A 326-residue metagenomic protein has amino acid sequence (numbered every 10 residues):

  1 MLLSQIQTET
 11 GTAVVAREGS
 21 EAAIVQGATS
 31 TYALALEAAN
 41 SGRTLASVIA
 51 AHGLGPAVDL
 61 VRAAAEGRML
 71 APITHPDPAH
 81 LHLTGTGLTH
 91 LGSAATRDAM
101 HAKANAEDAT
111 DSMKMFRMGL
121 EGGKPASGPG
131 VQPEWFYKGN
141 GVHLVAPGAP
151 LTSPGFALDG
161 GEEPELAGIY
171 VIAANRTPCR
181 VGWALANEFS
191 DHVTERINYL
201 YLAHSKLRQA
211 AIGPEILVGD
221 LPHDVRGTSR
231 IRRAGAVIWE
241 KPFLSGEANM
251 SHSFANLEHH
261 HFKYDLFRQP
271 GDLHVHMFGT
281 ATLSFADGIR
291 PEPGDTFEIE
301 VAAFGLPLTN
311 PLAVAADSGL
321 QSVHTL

Functional and structural regions predicted by a protein language model:
M1-E18: N-terminal basic/disordered segments at the start of proteins
L3, L81, G271: Conserved S/T- and glycine-rich ATP-binding loop of Class I adenylate-forming
I6-T8, N40-G235: Active-site microenvironments in enzyme catalytic cores
T8-G11, A184-A186, S190-L326: Catalytic-pocket segment enriched in acidic/His residues
A16-E18, V25, T84, I169-V171 (+1 more regions): Short beta-strand-to-turn element immediately C-terminal to the catalytic PLP-Schiff-base lysine in fold type I
E18-E21, D98, Y199-Y201, E292: Short, solvent-exposed amphipathic alpha-helical segments in soluble enzyme and RNA/protein-processing domains
E18-H52: N-terminal cap/recognition module
